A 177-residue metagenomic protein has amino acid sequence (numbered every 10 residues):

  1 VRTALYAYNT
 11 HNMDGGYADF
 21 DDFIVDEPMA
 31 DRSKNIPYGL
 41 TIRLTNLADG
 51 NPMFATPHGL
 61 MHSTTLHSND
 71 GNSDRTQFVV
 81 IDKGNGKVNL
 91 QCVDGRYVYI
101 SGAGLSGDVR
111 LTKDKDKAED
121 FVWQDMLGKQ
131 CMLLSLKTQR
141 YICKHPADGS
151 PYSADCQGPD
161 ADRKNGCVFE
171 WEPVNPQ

Functional and structural regions predicted by a protein language model:
V1-R32: Ligand-recognition surfaces built from glycine- and aromatic
D31-Q177: Lectin-like carbohydrate-binding module/patch detector with strong preference for beta-trefoil
